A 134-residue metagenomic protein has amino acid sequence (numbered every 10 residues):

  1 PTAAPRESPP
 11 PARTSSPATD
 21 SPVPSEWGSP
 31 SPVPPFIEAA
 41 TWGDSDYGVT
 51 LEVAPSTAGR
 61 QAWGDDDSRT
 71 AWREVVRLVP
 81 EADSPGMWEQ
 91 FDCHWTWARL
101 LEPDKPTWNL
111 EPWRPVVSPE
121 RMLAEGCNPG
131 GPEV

Functional and structural regions predicted by a protein language model:
P1, P30, V53, E120 (+1 more regions): Generic low-polarity alpha-helical segments
P1-W42: N-terminal low-complexity, Pro/Thr-rich disordered segments that flank secretion/membrane-targeting signals
P32, G43, D65, A98-L100 (+1 more regions): Homeobox/homeodomain signature
V33-P34, A39-L51, A58, G86-W88: Long C-terminal tail modules that include membrane-anchoring/sorting signals and adjacent low-complexity, intrinsically
V49-P80: Acidic/histidine-rich, surface-exposed loop or edge segments in extracytoplasmic proteins
R73-V134: Extracytosolic low-complexity repeat regions of secreted or lipid-anchored proteins
